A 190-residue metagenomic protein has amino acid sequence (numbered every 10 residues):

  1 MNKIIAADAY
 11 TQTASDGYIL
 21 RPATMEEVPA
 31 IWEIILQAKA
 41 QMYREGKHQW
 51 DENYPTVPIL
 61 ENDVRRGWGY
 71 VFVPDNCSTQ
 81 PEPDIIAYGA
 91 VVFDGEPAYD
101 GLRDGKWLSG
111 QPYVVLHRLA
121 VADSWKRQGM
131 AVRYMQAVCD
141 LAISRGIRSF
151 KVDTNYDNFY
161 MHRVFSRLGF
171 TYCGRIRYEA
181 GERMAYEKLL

Functional and structural regions predicted by a protein language model:
I19-E33: A short beta-loop-alpha structural element at the N-terminal edge of CoA-dependent acyl/N-acetyltransferase catalytic
K39-I59: Conserved GNAT-fold acetyl-CoA-binding loop/helix
R66-A90: Conserved beta-hairpin
E82, A90-R118, K126: Conserved acyl-donor/pantetheine-binding loop and adjacent beta-alpha core of acyl/acetyltransferases and related
V121, R127-D140, R163, R167: Conserved acetyl-CoA-binding loop-helix of GNAT-fold acetyltransferases
K126, V152-M161: Conserved beta-strand-loop-alpha-helix junction that forms the acyl-donor binding cleft
M135, A142-T154: Conserved GNAT acetyl-CoA-binding A-motif
D153-T154, S166-A185: Conserved catalytic-core motifs of GNAT/GCN5-like acyltransferases
